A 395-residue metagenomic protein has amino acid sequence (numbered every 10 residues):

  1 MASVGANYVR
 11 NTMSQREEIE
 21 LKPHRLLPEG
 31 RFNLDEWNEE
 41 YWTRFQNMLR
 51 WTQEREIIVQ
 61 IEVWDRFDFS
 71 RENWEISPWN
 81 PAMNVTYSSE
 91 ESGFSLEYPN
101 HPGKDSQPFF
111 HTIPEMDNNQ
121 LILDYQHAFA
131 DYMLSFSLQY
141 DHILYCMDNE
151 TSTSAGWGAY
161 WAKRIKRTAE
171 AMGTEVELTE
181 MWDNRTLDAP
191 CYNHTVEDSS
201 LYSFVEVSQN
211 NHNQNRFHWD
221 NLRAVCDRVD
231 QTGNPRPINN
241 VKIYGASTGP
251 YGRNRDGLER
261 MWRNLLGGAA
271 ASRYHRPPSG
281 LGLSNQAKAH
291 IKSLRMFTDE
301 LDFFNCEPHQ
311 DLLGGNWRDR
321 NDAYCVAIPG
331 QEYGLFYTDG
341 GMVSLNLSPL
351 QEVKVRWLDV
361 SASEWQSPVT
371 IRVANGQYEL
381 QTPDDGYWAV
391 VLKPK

Functional and structural regions predicted by a protein language model:
M1-L201: Active-site mouth of glycoside hydrolases
L21, F69-R71, A155, D188 (+5 more regions): Short acidic, gly/pro-rich beta-turn/loop elements at beta-sheet edges and active-site/ligand-binding grooves
Q53, Q139, T174, S200-L201 (+4 more regions): Residue-level preference for short coil/turn positions at secondary-structure junctions
Q120, D124-A128, Q139-Q286: Extracellular glycoside hydrolase catalytic/binding regions
S137, E170-M172, E197, D230 (+5 more regions): A generic structural signal for short, solvent-exposed coil/turn residues that cap or connect secondary-structure
P237-I238, G245-T248, R253-V369, E379-K395: Aromatic- and carboxylate-lined catalytic core of secreted/periplasmic carbohydrate-active enzymes
V373-Q377: Short, solvent-exposed loop/turn segments in extracellular or other extracytoplasmic domains
